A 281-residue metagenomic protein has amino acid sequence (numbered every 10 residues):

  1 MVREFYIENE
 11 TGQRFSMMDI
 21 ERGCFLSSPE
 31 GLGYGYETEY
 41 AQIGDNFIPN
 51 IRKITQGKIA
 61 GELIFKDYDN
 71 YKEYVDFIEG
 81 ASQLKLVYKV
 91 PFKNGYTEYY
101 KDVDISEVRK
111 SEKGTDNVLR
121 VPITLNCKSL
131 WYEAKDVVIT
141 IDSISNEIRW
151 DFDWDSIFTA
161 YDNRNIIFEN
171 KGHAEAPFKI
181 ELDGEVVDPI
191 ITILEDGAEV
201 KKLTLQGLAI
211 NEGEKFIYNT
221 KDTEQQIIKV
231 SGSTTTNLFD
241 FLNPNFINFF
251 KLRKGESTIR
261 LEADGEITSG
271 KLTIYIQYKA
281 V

Functional and structural regions predicted by a protein language model:
M1-Q56, Y99-K110: Solvent-exposed edge beta-strands and adjacent loop segments that serve as assembly or binding interfaces
Y6-E8, N126-W131, I139-I141, S145: Mixed-charge, glycine-accented linear interaction segment located at domain edges/termini
C24-S27, V87-D136: Short beta-strand and beta-hairpin "edge-sheet" elements
T38-D69, D116-L130, S257: Oligomerization/assembly interface segments of phage tail-like spikes and tubes
Y40, I54-K58, A81-Q83, D116-R120 (+3 more regions): A general secondary-structure signal for short beta-strands and their flanking turns/coil in non-transmembrane regions
I64-V108, T258: Short, acidic/charged, Gly/Pro-enriched secondary-structure junctions
E73-A81, V121, V137-I141: "Short basic amphipathic alpha-helical interaction patches in structured regions
T140-V281: Intrinsically disordered, low-complexity segments enriched in serine, threonine, and glycine
